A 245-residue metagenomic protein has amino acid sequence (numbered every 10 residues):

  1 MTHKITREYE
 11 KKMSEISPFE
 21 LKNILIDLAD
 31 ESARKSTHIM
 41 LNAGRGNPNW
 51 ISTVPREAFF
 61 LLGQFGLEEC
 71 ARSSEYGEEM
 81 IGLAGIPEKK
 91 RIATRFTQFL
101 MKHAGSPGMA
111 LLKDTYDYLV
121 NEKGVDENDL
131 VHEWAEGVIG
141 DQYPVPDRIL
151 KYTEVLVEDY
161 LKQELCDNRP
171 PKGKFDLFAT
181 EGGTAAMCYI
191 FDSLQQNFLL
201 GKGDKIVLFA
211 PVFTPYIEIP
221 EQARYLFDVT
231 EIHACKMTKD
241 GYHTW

Functional and structural regions predicted by a protein language model:
T2-D147: N-terminal "arm"/small-domain region of PLP-dependent enzymes with the aminotransferase-like
M80-W245: Conserved core of the PLP fold type I
